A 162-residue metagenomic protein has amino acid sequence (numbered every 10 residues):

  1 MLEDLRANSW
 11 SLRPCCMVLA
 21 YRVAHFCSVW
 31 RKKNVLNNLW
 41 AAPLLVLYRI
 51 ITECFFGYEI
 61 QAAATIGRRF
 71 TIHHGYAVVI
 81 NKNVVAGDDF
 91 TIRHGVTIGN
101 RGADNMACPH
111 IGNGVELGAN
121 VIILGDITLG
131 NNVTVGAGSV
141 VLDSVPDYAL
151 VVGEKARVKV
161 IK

Functional and structural regions predicted by a protein language model:
M1-F56: Terminal amphipathic alpha-helical/low-complexity segments used for targeting or macromolecular assembly
E59: Detector for the N-terminal beta1/A-loop initiation region of ABC nucleotide-binding domains
A62, G67-R68, H73-K82, G87-D88 (+10 more regions): Left-handed beta-helix
R157: Acidic, carboxylate-rich catalytic segments that either coordinate divalent cations
V160-K162: Short beta-strand-to-coil "C-cap" segments at the C-terminal boundary of structured domains/repeats, marking
